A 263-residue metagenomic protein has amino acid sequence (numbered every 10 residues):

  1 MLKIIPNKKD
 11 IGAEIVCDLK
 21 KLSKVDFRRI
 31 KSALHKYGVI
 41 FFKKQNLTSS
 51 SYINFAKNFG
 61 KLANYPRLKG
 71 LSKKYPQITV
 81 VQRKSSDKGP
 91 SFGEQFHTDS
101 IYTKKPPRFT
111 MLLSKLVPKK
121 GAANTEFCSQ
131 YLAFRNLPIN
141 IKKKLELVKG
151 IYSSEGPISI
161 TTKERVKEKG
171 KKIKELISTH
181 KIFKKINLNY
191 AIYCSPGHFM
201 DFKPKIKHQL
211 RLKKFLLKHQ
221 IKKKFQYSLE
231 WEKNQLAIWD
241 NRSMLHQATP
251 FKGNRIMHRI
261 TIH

Functional and structural regions predicted by a protein language model:
L2-K233, R242-H263: Non-heme Fe(II) oxygenase catalytic core, chiefly the N-lobe of the double-stranded beta-helix
